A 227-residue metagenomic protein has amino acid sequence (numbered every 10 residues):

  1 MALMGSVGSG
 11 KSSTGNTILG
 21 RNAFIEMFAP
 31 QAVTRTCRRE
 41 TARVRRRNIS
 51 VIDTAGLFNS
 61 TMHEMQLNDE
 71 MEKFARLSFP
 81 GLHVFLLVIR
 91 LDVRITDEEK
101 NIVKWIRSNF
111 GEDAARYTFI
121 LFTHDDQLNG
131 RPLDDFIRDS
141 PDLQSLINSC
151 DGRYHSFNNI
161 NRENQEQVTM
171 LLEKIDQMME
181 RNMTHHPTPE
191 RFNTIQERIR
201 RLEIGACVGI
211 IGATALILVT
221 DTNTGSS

Functional and structural regions predicted by a protein language model:
M1-V51, F58-Q66, L77-P80, R94-F119 (+1 more regions): C-terminal non-catalytic interaction/localization modules
I89-R90: Glycine-rich, N-terminal phosphate-binding loop of Rossmann-like dinucleotide-binding domains
